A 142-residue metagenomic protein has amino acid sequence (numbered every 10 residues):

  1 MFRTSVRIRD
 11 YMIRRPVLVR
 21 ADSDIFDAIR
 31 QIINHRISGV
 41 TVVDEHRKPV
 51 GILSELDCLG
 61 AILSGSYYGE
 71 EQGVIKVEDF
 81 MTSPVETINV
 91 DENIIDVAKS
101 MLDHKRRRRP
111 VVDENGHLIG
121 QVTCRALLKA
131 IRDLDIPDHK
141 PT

Functional and structural regions predicted by a protein language model:
M1-R15, S54-T87, N93-D103, L118-T142: Tandem CBS (Bateman) regulatory domains
V19-R36, V43, I88-K105, V112 (+1 more regions): The conserved cystathionine-beta-synthase
D27-S38, L56-S64: Short, charge-rich amphipathic segments
I32, V40-D57, M101, R109-A126: A glycine-centered beta-loop-beta connector
